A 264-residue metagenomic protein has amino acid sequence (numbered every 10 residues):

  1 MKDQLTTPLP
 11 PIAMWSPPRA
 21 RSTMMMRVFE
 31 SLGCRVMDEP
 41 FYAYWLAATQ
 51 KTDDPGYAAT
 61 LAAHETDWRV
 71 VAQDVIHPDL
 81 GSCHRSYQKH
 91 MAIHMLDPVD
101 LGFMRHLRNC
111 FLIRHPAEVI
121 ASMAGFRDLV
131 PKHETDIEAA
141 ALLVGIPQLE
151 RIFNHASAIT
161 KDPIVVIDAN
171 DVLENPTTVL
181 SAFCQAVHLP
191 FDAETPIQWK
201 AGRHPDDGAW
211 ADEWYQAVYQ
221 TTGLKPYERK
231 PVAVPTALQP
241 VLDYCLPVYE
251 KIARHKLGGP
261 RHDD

Functional and structural regions predicted by a protein language model:
M1-L80: PAPS-dependent sulfotransferase catalytic core
M1-P8, P190-D264: PAPS-dependent sulfotransferases, especially Golgi type II membrane carbohydrate sulfotransferases
P11, R85, R108-F111: Structural motif
A13, S86-Y87, V165-D168: Short catalytic-loop micro-motif centered on adjacent basic/acidic residues
A58-H64, E138-A141, A211-T222: A polyampholytic, Gly/Pro-enriched intrinsically disordered region
A63-V71, Y87, M91-A92, A141-Q148 (+1 more regions): Soluble or luminal CAZymes and related metallo-dependent hydrolases
D74-V99: Glycine-rich phosphate-binding loop used to anchor ATP phosphates in small-molecule kinases, encompassing both
M91-E194, Y215-Q216: PAPS-dependent sulfotransferase catalytic domain
